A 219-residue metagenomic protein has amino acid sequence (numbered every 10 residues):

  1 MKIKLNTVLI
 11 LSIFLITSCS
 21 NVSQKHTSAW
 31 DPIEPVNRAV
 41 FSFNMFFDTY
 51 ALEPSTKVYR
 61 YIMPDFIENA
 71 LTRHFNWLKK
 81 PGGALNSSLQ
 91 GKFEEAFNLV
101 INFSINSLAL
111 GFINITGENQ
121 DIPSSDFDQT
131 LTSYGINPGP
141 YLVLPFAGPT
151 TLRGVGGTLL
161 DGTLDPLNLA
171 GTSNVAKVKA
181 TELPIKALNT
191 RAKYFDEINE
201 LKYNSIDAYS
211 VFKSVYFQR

Functional and structural regions predicted by a protein language model:
M1-V8: Bacterial N-terminal signal peptides that target proteins for export
C19-V36: Bacterial Sec signal peptide processing site at the extreme N-terminus
P32-I67: Post-signal-peptide N-terminal segment of Sec-exported extracytoplasmic proteins
E34, Q129-R219: A structured, mid-to-C-terminal "fold-capping" secondary-structure block
V36, F66-R73, A96-S104: Alpha-helical scaffold segments that form or flank carboxylate-/histidine-based iron centers
E53, K57-S87, F112: Signal peptide-directed extracytoplasmic domains
W77-L152: Mid-length scaffold segments of soluble, non-membrane domains
